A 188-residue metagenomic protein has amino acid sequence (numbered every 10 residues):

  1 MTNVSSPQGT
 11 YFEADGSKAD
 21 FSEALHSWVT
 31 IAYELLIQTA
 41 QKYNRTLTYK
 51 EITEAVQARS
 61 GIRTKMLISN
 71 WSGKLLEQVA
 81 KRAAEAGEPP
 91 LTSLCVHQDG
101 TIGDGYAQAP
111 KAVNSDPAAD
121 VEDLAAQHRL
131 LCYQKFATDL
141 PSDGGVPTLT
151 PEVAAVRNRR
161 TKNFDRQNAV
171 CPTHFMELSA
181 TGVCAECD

Functional and structural regions predicted by a protein language model:
T2-V4: Intrinsically disordered, low-complexity N-terminal extensions of nucleic-acid-metabolism proteins
P7-Y33, T39-A154: Nucleic acid-binding interface residues in structured DNA/RNA-binding domains, emphasizing the DNA-engaging scaffolds
A154-N163: Short, intrinsically disordered linker segments that flank or connect zinc-binding domains
D165-N168, T181: Residues immediately within or flanking Cys/His clusters that coordinate Zn2+ in small zinc-binding modules
C171, C184: Short cysteine-rich clusters marking metal-coordination/redox-active sites
H174, C187: Short Cys/His-rich metal-coordination motifs, predominantly Zn2+-binding knuckles/fingers
M176-S179: Short functional micro-motifs and their immediate structural scaffolds
